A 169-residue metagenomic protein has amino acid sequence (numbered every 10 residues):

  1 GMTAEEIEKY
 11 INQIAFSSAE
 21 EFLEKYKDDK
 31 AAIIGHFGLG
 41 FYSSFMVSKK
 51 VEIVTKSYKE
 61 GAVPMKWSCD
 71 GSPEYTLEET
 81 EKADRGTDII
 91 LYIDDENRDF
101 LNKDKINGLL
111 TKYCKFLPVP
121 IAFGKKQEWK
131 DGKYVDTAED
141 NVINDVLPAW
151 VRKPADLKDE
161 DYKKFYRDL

Functional and structural regions predicted by a protein language model:
G1-D95, D99-F100, G108, K115: GHKL (Bergerat-fold) ATPase N-terminal catalytic module, capturing the glycine-rich phosphate-binding loop and acidic
I33, V51-E74, D95-N97, D104-L169: GHKL/Bergerat-fold ATPase module in large chromosome/replication-associated machines
